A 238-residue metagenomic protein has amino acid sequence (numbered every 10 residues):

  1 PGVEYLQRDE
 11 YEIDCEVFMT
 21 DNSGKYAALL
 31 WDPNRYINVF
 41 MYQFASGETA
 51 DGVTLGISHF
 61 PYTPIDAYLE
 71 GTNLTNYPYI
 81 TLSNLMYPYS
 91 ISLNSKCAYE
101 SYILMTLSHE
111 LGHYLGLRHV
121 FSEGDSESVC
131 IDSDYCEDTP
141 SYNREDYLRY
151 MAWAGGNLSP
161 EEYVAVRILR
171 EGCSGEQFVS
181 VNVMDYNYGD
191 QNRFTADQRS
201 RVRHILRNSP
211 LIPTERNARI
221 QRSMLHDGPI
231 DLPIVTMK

Functional and structural regions predicted by a protein language model:
P1-I37, M41-A45, R207-T214, A218-K238: Propeptide-to-catalytic entry region of secreted or membrane-anchored zinc metalloproteases
L6-T20, V53-L85, T139-E171: Charged, glycine/proline-rich intrinsically disordered loops and linkers
D9, D14, D21, D32 (+11 more regions): Acidic-enriched, low-complexity/disordered segments with a strong bias for Aspartate over Glutamate
N22, N34, N38, N73-N76 (+9 more regions): Detector for Asparagine
N22-S122: Active-site-proximal segment of zinc-dependent metalloprotease catalytic domains
D51-L55, D125-S126, I131, Y150 (+4 more regions): General "foldedness" signal
Y89-R193: The catalytic-center signature of Zn2+-dependent metalloproteases
Y163-K238: Extracellular low-complexity, Gly/Ser/Thr-rich intrinsically disordered linkers and protease-sensitive activation/hinge
